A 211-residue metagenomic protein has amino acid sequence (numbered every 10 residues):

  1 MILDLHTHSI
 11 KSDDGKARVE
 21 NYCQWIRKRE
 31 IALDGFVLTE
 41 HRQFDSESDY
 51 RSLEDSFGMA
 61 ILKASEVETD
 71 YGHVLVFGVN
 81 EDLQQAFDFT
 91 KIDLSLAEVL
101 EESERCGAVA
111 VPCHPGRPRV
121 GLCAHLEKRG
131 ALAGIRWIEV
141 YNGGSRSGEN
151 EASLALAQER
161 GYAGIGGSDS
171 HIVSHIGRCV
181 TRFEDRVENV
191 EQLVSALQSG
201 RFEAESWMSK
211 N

Functional and structural regions predicted by a protein language model:
M1-L5, S9-G15, V19-W25, E47-D49 (+4 more regions): Charged catalytic cores and adjacent phosphate/nucleic-acid-binding surfaces used for phosphate/nucleic-acid chemistry
W25-D45, V109-V111: Divalent metal-dependent hydrolysis catalytic cores, especially in the metallo-beta-lactamase
H41, A64-E66: Active-site-proximal beta-strand/loop segments in catalytic clefts of secreted hydrolases
H41, C113-G116, S170: Short, well-ordered beta-to-alpha junction loops that form the rim of enzyme active sites and present histidine/acidic
F57-A64: Hydrophobic/aromatic-rich structural module bridging two neighboring secondary-structure elements via a short loop
Q84-P118: Hydrophobic, well-structured mid-protein blocks that either form specific transmembrane helices
